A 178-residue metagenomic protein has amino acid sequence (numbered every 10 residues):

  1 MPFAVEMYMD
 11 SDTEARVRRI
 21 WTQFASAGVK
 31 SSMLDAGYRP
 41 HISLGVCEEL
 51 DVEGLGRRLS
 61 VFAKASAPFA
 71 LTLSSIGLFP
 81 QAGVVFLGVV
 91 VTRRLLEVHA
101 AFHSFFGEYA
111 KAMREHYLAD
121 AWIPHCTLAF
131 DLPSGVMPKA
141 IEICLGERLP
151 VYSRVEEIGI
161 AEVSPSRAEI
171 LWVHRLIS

Functional and structural regions predicted by a protein language model:
M1-A70, R94-Y152, E169-S178: Basic, often amphipathic N-terminal segments
L87: A structured binding-face within diverse protein domains that lines the active/interaction site
L145, R154-E162: Low-complexity, intrinsically disordered Gly/Pro/Thr-rich segments
V163-E169: Short terminal or interdomain "cap/linker" segment that borders an active site or interface and mediates
